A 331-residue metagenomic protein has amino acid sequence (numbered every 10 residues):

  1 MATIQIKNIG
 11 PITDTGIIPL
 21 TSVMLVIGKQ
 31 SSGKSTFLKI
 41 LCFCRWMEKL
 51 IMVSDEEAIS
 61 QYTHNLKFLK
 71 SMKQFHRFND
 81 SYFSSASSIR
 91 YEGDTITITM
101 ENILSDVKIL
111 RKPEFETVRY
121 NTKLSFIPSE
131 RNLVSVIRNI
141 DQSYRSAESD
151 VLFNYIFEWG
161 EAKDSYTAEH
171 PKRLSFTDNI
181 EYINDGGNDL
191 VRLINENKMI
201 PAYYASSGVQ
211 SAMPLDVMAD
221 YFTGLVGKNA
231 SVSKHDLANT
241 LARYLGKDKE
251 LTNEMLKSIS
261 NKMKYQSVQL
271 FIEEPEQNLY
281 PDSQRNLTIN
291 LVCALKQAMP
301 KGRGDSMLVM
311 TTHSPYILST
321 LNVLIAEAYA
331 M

Functional and structural regions predicted by a protein language model:
M1-G186, K301-D305, S319-M331: P-loop NTPase switch/coupling surface
M1-L50, E196-M331: Switch/communication elements of ASCE P-loop NTPase nucleotide-binding domains
E92-T95, I103-L104, L193-K198, Y204: Secondary-structure transition/turn motif
L174, I183-N188, E196-M199, A212: Bergerat-fold GHKL/Histidine-kinase-like ATPase
